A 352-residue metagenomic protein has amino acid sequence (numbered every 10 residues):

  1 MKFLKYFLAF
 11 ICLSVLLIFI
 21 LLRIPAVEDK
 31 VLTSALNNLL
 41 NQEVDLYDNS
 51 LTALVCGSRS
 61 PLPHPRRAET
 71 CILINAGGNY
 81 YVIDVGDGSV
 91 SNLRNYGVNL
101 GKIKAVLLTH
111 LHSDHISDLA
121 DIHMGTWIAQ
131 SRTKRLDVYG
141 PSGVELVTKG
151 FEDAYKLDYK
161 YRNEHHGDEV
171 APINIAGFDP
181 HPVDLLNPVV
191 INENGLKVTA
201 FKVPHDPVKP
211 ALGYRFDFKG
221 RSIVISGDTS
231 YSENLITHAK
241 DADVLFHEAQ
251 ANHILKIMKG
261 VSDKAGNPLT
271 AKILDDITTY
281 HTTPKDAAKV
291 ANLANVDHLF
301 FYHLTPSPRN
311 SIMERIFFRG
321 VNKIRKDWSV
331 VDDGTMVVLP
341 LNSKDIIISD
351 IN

Functional and structural regions predicted by a protein language model:
K2-L22, G213, S222, S230-D333: Cap/insert and terminal regions of metallo-dependent hydrolase folds
K2-V224, S230, M313-D350: Binuclear metal-dependent hydrolase catalytic cores
